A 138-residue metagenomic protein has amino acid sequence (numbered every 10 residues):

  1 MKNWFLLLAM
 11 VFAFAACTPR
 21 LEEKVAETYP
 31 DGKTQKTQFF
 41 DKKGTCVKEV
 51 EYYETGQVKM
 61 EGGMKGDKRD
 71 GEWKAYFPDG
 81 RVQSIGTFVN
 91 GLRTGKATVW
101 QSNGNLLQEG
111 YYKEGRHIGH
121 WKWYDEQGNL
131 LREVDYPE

Functional and structural regions predicted by a protein language model:
W4-A13: Sec-dependent N-terminal signal peptides
C17-F77, R81-V89, R93-Q101, N105-K113 (+2 more regions): Periodic aromatic/glycine/histidine/acidic cluster detector with a strong bias toward beta-strand repeat architectures
